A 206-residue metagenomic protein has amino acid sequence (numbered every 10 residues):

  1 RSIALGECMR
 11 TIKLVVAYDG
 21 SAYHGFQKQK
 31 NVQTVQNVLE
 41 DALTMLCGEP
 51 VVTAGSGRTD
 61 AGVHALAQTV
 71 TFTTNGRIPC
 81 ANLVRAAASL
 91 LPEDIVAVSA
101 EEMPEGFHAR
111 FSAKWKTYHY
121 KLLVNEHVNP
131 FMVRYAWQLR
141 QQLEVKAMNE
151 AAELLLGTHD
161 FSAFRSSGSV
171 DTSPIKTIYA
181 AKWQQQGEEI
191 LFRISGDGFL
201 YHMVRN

Functional and structural regions predicted by a protein language model:
A4-N206: Structured-RNA-binding interfaces characteristic of tRNA pseudouridine synthases
